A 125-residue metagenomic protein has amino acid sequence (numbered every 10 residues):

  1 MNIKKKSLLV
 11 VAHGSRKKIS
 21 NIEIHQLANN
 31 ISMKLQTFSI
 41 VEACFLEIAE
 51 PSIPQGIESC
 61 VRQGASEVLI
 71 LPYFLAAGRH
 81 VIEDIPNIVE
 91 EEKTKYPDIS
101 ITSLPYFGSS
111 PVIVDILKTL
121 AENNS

Functional and structural regions predicted by a protein language model:
M1-S125: Active-site-proximal alpha-helix that buttresses catalytic centers in soluble enzyme cores
